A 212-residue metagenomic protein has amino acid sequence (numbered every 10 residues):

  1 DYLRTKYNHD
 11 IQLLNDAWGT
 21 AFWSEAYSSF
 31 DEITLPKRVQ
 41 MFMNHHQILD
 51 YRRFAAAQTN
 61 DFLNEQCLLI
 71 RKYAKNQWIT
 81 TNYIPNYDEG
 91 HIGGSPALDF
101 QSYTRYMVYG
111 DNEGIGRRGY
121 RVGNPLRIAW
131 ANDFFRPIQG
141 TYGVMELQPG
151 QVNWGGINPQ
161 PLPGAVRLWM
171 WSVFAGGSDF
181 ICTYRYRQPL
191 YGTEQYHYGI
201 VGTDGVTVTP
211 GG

Functional and structural regions predicted by a protein language model:
D1-I128: Polysaccharide-binding and catalytic clefts of secreted carbohydrate-active enzymes
Y27-P36, N64, K72, N76 (+2 more regions): Carbohydrate-binding surfaces of carbohydrate-active enzymes
